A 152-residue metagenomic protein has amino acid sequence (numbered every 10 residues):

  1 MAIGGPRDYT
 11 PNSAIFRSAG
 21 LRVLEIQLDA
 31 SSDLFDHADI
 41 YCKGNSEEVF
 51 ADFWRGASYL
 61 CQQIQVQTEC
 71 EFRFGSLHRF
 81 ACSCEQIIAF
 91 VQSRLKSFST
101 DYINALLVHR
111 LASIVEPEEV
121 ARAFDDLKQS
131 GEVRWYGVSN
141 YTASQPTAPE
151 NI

Functional and structural regions predicted by a protein language model:
M1, F35-H37, I64-T68, I103-V108 (+1 more regions): Hydrophobic faces of well-ordered beta-strands that scaffold small-molecule active sites in alpha/beta enzyme cores
M1-Q65, Q129: N-terminal binding-site loop/beta-alpha segment at the start of enzyme catalytic domains that lines or forms
R7, N12-A14, G75-I152: Glycine/proline-rich, positively charged, aromatic-decorated active-site loop/lid region on the catalytic face
Y41-K43, R73, Q145: Short, active-site-adjacent cap segments at secondary-structure transitions
E47-E48, E69, E119: Acidic-residue sensor for enzyme active/binding pockets
L60-C82: Structural motif corresponding to the early beta-alpha repeats
